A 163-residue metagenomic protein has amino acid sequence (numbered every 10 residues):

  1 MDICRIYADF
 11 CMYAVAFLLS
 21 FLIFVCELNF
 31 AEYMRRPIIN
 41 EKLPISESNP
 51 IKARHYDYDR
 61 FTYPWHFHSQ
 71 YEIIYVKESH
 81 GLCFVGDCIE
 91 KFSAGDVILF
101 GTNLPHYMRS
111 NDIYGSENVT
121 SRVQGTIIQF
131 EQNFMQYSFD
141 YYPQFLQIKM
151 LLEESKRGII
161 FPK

Functional and structural regions predicted by a protein language model:
A8, M12-I98, L104: Generic protein-terminus/edge-of-domain signal
F30-R36, N40-L43, T102-K163: A hydrophobic/aromatic-rich effector-binding and dimerization subdomain of bacterial HTH-type transcriptional regulators
